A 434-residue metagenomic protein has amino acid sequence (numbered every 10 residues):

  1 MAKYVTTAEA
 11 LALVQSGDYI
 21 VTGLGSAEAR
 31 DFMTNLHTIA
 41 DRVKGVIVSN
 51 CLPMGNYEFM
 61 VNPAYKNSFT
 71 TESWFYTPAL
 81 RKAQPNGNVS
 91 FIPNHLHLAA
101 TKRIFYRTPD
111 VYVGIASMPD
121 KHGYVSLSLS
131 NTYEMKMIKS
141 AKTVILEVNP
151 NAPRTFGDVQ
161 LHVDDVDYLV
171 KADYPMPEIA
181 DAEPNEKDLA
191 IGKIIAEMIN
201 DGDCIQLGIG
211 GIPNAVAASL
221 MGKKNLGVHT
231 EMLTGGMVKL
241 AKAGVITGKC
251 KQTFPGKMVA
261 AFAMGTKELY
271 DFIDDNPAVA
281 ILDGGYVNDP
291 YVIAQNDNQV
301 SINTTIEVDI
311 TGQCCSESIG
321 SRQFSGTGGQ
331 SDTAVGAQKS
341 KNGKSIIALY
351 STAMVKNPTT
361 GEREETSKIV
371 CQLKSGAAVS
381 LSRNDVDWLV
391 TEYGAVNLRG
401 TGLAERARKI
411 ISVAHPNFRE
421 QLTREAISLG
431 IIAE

Functional and structural regions predicted by a protein language model:
M1-E434: Conserved alpha/beta enzyme-core scaffold
